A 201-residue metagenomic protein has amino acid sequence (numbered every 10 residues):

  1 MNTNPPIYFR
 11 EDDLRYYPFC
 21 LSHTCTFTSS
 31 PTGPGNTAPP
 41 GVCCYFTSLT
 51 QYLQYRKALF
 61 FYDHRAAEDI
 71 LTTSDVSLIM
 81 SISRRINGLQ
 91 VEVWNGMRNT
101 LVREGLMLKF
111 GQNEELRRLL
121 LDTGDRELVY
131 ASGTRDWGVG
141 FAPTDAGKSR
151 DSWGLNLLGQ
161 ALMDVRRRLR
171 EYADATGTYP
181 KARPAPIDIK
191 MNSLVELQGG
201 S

Functional and structural regions predicted by a protein language model:
M1-S201: Charged, low-complexity intrinsically disordered segments
